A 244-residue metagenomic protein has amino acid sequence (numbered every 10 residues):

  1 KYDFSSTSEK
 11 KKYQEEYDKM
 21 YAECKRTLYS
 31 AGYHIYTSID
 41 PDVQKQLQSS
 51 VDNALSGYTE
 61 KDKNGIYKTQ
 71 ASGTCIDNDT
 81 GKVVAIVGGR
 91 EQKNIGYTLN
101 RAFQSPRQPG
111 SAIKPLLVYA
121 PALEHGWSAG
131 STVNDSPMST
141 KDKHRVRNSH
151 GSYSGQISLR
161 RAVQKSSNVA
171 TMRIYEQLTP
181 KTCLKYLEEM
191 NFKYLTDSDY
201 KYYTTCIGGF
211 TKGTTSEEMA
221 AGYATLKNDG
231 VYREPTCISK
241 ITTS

Functional and structural regions predicted by a protein language model:
K1-S38, E188, K193, T204-G208: Non-catalytic, structured segments within soluble enzyme domains
D18-N64: Conserved, well-ordered alpha-helix/loop/beta-strand core segments that scaffold catalytic motifs
S30-S38, T59-D62, N100-Q108, R145-S152 (+3 more regions): Second-shell loop/turn segments in exported
L47, G81, Q108-V133, A162 (+1 more regions): Active-site SXXK
N64-I95, M190, S239-K240: A short, well-structured edge-of-sheet supersecondary motif
I66-A71, N94-L116, A129-D135, T204: Short active-site loop at a secondary-structure junction that contains or immediately precedes the catalytic residue(s)
W127-C183, Y232, S244: Conserved catalytic neighborhood of penicillin-recognizing serine enzymes
K193-S244: Active-site-proximal helix/loop microenvironment of the serine DD-peptidase/beta-lactamase transpeptidase fold
